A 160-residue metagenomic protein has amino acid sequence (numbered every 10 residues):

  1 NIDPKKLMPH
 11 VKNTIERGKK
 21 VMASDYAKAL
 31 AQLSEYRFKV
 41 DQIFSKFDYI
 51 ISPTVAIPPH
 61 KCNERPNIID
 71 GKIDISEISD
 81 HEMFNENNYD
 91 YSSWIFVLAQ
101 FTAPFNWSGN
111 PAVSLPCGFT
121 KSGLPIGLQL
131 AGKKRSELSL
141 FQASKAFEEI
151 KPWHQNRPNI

Functional and structural regions predicted by a protein language model:
N1-D41, I57, C62-P66, K72 (+3 more regions): Short helix-loop capping/hinge segments that flank enzyme active sites or metal/cofactor-binding pockets
N1-K6, S79-F84, R135-E149: Short, basic, helix/turn surface patches
A27, F38, S92-V97, F101 (+1 more regions): Structural helix-boundary/capping segments
I68-D70, A131-G132: Short, hinge-like loop/turn segments at secondary-structure boundaries
K72-A99: A short acidic, glycine-rich active-site loop that binds or catalyzes chemistry on phosphate/adenosine moieties
